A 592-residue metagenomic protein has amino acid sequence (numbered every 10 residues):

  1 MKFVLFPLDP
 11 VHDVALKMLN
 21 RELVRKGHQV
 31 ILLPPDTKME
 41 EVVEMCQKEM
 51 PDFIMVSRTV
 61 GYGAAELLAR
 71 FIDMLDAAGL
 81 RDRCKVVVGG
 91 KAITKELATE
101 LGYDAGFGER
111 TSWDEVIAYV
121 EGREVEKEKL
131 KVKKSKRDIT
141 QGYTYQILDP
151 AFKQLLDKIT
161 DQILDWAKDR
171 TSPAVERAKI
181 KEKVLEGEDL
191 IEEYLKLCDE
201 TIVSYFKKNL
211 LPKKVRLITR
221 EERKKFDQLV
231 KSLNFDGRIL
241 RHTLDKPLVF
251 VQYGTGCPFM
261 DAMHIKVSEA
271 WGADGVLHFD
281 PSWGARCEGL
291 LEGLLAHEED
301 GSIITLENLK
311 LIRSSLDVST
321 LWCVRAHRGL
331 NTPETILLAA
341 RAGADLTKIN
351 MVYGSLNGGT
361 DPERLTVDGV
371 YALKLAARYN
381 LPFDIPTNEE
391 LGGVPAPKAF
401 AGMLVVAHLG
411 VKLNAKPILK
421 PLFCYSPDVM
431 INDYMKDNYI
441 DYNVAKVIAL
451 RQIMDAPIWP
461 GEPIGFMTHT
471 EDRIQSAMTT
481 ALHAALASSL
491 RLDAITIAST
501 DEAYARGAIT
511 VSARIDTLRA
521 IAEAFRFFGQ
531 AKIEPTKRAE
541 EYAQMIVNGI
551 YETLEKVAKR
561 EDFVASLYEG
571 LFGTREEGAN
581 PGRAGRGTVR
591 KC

Functional and structural regions predicted by a protein language model:
M1-L5: Conserved hydrophobic helix-helix packing surfaces used for dimerization/oligomerization
D9-P10, V14, P460-S489, D493 (+2 more regions): Active-site-adjacent loop and "lid" segments of alpha/beta metabolic enzymes
K17-N20, V24-D104, R110: Cofactor-cradling patches in redox/metallo enzymes
V24, L68-R81, G237-R241, S302-D317 (+3 more regions): Surface-exposed amphipathic alpha-helices with a cationic face
V30-L33, F53, A105-G108, V276-L277 (+2 more regions): Short hydrophobic alpha-helical runs that function as membrane-insertion/retention elements
V60-A64, G106, E128, D138-V429 (+2 more regions): Catalytic alpha/beta active-site cores
A118-E128, T360-G369, T500-R526: C-terminal helical cap(s) of enzyme catalytic domains, especially alpha/beta-barrels
K127-R137, K158-Q162, W166-T171, V175-R177 (+3 more regions): Long, compositionally biased intrinsically disordered regions
